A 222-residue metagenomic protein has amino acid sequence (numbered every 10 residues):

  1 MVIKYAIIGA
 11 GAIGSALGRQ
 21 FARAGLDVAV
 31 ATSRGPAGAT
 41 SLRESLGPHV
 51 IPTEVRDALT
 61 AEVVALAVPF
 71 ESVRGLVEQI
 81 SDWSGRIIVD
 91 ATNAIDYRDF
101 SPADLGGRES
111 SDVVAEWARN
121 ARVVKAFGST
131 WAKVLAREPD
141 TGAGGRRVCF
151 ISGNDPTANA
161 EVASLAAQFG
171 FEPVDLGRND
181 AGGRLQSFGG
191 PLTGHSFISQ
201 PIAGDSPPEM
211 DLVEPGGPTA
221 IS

Functional and structural regions predicted by a protein language model:
M1-S45: NAD(P)+-binding Rossmann beta1-loop-alpha1 motif at the extreme N-terminus of oxidoreductases
A39, V73-R74, A132, N159-A160: Short, well-ordered alpha-helical microsegments
G47-H49, E54-R98: Rossmann-like NAD(P)-binding element
P52, R122-A126, V174-L176: General beta-strand structural signal in soluble alpha/beta enzymes
Q79-G85, A118, T141-A143: Short, conserved loop/helix-junction motifs that constitute active-site signature segments in enzyme catalytic cores
T92-D140: Rossmann-fold NAD(P)-binding glycine/threonine-rich loop
G144-S222: Active-site-lining helix/loop region of Rossmann-like oxidoreductase modules
